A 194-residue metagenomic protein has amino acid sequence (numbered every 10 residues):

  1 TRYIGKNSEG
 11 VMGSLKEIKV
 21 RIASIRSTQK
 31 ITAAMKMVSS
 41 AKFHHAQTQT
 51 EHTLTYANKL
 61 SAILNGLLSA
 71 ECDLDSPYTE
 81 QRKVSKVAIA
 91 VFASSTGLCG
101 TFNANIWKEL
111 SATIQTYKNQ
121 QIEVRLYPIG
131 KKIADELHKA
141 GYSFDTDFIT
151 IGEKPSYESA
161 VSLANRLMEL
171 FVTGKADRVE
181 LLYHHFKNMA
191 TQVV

Functional and structural regions predicted by a protein language model:
Y3, S8-V194: Conserved loop-to-helix interface motifs that mediate assembly, gating, or partner/ligand docking in ancient ring
